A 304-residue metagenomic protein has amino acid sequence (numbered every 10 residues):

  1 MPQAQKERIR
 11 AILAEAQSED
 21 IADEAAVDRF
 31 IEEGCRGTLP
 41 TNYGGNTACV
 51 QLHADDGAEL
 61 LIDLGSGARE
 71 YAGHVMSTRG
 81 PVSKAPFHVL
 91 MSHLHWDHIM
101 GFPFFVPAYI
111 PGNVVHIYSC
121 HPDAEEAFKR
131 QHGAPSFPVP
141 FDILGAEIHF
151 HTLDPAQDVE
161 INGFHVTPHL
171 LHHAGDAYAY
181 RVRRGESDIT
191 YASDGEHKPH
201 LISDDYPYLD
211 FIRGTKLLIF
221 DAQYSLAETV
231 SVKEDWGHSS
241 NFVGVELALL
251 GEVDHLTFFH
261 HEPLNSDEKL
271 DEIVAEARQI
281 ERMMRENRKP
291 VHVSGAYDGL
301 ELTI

Functional and structural regions predicted by a protein language model:
M1-T190, L209, D267-I304: Binuclear metal-dependent hydrolase catalytic cores
T38, P199-S294: Cap/insert and terminal regions of metallo-dependent hydrolase folds
I62, S92, Y191-S193, F220-A222 (+1 more regions): Active-site flanking residues adjacent to catalytic metal/cofactor-binding acidic residues
